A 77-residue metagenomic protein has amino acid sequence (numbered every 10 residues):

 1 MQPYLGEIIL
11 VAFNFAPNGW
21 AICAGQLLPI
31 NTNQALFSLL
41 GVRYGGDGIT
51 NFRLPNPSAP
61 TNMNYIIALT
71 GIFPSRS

Functional and structural regions predicted by a protein language model:
M1-S77: Low-complexity Ser/Thr/Gly/Asn-rich repetitive segments
